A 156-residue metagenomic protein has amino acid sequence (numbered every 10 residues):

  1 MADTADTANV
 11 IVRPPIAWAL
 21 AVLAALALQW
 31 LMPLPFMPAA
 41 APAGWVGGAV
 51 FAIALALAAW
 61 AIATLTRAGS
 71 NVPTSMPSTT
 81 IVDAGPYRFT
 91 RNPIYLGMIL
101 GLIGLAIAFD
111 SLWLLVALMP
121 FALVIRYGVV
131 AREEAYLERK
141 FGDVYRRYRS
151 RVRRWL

Functional and structural regions predicted by a protein language model:
M1-A84, L96-L156: Membrane-anchoring alpha-helices and their flanking helix-loop junctions
Y87: Solvent-exposed interhelical
N92: Extended, alpha-helix-rich binding/interface surfaces that flank or overlap catalytic cores and mediate recognition
